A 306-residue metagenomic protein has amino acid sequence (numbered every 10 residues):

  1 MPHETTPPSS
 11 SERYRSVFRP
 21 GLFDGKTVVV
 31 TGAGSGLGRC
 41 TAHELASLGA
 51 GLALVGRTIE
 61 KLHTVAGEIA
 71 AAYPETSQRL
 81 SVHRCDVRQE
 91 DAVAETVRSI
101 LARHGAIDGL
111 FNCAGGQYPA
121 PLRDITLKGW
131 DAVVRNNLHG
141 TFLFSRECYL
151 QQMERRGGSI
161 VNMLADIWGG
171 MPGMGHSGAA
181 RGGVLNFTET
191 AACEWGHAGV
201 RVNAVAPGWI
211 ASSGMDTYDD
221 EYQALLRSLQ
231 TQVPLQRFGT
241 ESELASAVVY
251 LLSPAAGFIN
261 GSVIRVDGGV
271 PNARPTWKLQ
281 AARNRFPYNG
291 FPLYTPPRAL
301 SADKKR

Functional and structural regions predicted by a protein language model:
T5-F18, V249, N260-R306: Short C-terminal tail/terminal secondary-structure segment of NAD(P)H-dependent dehydrogenase/reductase domains
T27, G34-G36: Conserved glycine-rich cofactor-binding loop
G105, F142, R237-V266, P271: C-terminal substrate-recognition "lid" of short-chain dehydrogenase/reductases
F111, G196, R201, I259-G261: Short, small/polar-rich loop/turn modules that mediate ligand/substrate recognition or access, typified
P121-L122, G129-V134, L229: Substrate-binding pocket helix/loop in short-chain dehydrogenase/reductase
L150, C193-H197, G257: Alpha-helical segment proximal to the catalytic Tyr-Lys
V161-G183, T188-E189, C193-H197, I210 (+1 more regions): Catalytic loop of short-chain dehydrogenase/reductase
